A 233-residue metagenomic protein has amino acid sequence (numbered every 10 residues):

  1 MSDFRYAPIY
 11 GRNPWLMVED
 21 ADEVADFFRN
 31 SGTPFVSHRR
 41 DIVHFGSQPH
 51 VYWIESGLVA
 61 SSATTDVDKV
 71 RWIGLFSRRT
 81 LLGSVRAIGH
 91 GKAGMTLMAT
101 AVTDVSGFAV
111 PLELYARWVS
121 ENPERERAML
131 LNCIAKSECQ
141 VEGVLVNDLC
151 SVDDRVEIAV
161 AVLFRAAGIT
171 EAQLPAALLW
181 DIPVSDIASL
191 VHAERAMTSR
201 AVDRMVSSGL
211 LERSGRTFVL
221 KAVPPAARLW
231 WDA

Functional and structural regions predicted by a protein language model:
M1-D41, L81, R86-G89: Cyclic nucleotide-binding regulatory module and flanking cytosolic helices
V36-V102: Cyclic nucleotide-binding regulatory domains
V51, I73, G107-F108, L179 (+1 more regions): A residue-level structural signature of the nucleotidyltransferase/glycosyltransferase Rossmann-like core
L75-N132, E138: Cyclic-nucleotide recognition modules
E126-L190: Polybasic "coupling" helices that flank or enter modular domains
L163-A233: Phosphate-/nucleic-acid-contacting segments
